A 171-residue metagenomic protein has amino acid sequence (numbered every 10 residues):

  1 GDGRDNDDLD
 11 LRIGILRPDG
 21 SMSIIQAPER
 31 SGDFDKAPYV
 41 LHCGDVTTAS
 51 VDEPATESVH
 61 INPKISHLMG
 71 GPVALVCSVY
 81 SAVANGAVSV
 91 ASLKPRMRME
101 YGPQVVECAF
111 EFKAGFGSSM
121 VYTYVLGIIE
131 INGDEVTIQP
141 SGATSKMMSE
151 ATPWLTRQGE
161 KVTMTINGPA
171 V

Functional and structural regions predicted by a protein language model:
G1-V171: Intrinsic-disorder/low-complexity signal
